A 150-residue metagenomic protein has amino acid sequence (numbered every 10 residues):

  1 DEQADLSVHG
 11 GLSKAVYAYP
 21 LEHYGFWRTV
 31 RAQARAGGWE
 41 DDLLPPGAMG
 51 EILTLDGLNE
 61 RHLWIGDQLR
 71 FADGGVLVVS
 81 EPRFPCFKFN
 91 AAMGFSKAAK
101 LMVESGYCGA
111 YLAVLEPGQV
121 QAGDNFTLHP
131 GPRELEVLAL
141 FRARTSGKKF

Functional and structural regions predicted by a protein language model:
D1-F89, K97, P130-F150: Electropositive, beta-rich accessory/interaction domains or terminal extensions that provide binding surfaces
L55-G57, G106-E116: Short alpha-helix capping/helix-loop boundary micro-motifs
G66, P117, Q121-D124: Loop/turn positions that initiate beta-strands
R70, A113, A122: Short, electropositive, low-hydrophobicity segments enriched in small/polar residues
V76, K97-A98, A110-A113, Q119: Compact, aliphatic and Gly/Pro-tolerant "microcore" segments centered on a short helix or tight beta-hairpin and their
A92-E104: Short beta-strand-turn/beta-hairpin segments enriched in glycine/proline and small hydrophobics that form edge-strand
Y107-C108, D124-F126: A structural signal for small-residue-enriched, beta-sheet-centric alpha/beta enzyme cores and oligomeric scaffold folds
